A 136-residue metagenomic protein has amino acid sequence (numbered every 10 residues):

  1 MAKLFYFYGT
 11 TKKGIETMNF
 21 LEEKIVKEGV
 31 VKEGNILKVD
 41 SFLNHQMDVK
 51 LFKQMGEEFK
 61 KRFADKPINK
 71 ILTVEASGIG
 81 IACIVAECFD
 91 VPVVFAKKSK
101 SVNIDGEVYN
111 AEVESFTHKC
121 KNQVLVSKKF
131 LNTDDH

Functional and structural regions predicted by a protein language model:
K3-T17: Short, Lys/Arg-enriched N-terminal segments with co-localized hydrophobic residues within the first ~10-30 amino acids
T17-P67: Active-site-facing substrate-recognition patch
M47-L51, L72, E114-K119: Short, flexible loop segments at the rims of nucleotide/cofactor-binding pockets, characterized by
F59, L72, F95: A glycine-rich, hydrophobic loop/mini-helix early in the fold
I68-E75: Short glycine-rich phosphate-binding loop at a beta-alpha junction
G80-F89: Short Gly/Thr/Asp-enriched flexible loops that form oxyanion-binding sites at enzyme active sites
P92-H136: Short, glycine/charge-rich flexible loops or terminal/linker lids adjacent to PRPP-binding catalytic cores
